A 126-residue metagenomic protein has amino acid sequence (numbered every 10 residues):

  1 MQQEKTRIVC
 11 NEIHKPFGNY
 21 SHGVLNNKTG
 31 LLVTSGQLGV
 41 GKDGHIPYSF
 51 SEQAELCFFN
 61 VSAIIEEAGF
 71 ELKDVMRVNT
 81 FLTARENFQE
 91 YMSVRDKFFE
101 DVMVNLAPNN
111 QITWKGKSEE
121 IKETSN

Functional and structural regions predicted by a protein language model:
M1-F59, A63-R77, L82-N126: N-terminal presequence-like segments and the immediate start of the first folded domain
